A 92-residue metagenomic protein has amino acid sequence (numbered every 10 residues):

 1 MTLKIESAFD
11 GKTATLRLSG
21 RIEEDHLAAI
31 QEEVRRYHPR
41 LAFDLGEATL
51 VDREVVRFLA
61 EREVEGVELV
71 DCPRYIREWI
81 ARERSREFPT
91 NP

Functional and structural regions predicted by a protein language model:
M1-P92: STAS-like cytosolic regulatory interaction modules
